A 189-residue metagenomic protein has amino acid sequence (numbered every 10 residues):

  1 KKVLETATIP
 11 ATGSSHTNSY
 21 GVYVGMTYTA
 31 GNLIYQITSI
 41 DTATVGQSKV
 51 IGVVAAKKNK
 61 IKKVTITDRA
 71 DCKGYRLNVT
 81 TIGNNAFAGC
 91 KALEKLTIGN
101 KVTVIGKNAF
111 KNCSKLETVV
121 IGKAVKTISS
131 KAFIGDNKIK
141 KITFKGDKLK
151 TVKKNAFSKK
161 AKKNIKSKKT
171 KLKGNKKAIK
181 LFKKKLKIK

Functional and structural regions predicted by a protein language model:
K1, Y20-G21: Conserved "repeat-terminator" motif of extracellular CCP/Sushi domains
K1-T12, N32, S39-T44, K58-T81 (+5 more regions): Structural signature of tandem-repeat unit edges
T12-S19: Extracellular interaction modules
S19-Y20, A30, A88-A92, K111-N112 (+2 more regions): Glycine/tyrosine- and acidic-biased, solvent-exposed loop/turn segments at the edges of beta-strands
G21-K57: Short beta-strand/loop segment at the start of cytosolic alpha/beta domains
A56, A86-F87: Acidic, Ser/Thr
G83-A86, G106-A109, S129-A132, N155-A156: Consensus positions within tandem repeat domains that build extended binding/scaffold surfaces
